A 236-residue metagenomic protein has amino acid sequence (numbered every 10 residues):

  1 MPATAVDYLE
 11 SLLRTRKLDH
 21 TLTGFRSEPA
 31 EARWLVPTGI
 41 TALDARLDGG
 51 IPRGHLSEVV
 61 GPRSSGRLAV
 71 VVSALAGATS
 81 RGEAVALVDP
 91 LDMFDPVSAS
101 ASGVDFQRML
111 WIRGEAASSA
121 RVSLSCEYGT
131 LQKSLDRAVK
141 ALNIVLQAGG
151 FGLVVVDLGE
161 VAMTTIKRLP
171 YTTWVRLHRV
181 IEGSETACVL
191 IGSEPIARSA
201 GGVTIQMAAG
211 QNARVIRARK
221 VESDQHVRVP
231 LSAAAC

Functional and structural regions predicted by a protein language model:
M1-L87, A101-V104, R121-L131, L135 (+2 more regions): Detector for small/aliphatic-rich hydrophobic stretches
P37-I40, R53, L68, Q132-K140 (+3 more regions): Amphipathic alpha-helical transducer elements in NTP-driven molecular machines
S57-V59, A86-V88, L110-I112, V189 (+1 more regions): Hydrophobic/aromatic beta-strand patches that form the interior of the parallel beta-sheet core in alpha/beta enzyme
P62, S73, R81-T164: Conserved inter-motif catalytic segment of the P-loop NTP-binding fold
L75, L142, E185-C188: Amphipathic alpha-helical interface segments used for dimerization/assembly
V161-I166, A197-S199: Short, solvent-exposed loop/turn segments at secondary-structure junctions
P170-W174, H178-C236: Phosphate-binding/switch region of NTP-binding enzymes
